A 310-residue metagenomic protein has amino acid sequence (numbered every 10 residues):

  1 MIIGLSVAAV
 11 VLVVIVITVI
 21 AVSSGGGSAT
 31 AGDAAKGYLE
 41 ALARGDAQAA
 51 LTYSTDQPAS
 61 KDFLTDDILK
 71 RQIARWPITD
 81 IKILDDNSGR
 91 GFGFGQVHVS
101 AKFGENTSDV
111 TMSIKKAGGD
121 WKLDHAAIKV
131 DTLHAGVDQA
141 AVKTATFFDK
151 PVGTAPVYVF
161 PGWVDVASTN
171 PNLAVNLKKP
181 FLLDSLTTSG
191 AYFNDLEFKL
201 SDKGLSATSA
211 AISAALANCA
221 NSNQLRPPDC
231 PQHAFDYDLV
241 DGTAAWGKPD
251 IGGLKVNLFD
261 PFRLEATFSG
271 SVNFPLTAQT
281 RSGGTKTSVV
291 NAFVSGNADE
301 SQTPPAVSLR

Functional and structural regions predicted by a protein language model:
M1-A29: Hydrophobic single-pass membrane-targeting/anchoring helices
G25-I68, K199-D236: Core segments of small alpha/beta cavity-forming domains
G32, L186-L200: Acidic/histidine-rich, surface-exposed loop or edge segments in extracytoplasmic proteins
A43, A47-Q96, E105-N106, P227-F259: Short solvent-exposed beta->alpha transition segments
I78-A127, L133-D138, L254-Q302: Extracytosolic low-complexity repeat regions of secreted or lipid-anchored proteins
T107-D184, G190-A191, F293-R310: Short beta-strand edge/turn micro-motifs at domain boundaries
D202-A214, N218-R310: Membrane-lipid interaction segments
